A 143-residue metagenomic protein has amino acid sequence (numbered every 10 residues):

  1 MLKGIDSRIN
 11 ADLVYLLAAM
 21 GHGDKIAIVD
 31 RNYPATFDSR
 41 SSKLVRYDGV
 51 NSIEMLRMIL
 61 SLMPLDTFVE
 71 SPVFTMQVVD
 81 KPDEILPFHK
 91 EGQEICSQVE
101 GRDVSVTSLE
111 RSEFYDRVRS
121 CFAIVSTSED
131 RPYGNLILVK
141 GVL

Functional and structural regions predicted by a protein language model:
M1-D48: Long, hydrophobic N-terminal alpha-helical segment
K3, D24-A27, S42-V45, D66-M76 (+3 more regions): Structural motif
G4, R8-D12, G21, V50-E54 (+3 more regions): Conserved active-site and cofactor/substrate-binding residues in soluble primary-metabolism enzymes
G4-A11, T36-F37, M63-V73, D103-R117 (+1 more regions): Hydrophobic transmembrane alpha-helix bundles
L16, M20-G23, M58-D66, E91-V99 (+1 more regions): Change "in soluble alpha/beta enzymes" to "in soluble alpha/beta proteins
S39-S71: A phosphate-binding glycine/aspartate-rich beta-alpha loop in the early core of alpha/beta enzymes
D80-L143: Glycine-rich, aromatic-bearing surface loops/beta-hairpins
